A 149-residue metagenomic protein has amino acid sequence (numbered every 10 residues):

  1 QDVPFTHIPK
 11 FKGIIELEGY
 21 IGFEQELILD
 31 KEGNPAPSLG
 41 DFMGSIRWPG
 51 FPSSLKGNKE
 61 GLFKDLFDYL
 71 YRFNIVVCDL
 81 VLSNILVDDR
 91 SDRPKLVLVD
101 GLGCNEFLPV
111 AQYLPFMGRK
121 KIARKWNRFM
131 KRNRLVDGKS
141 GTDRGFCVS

Functional and structural regions predicted by a protein language model:
Q1, L39-M43, I122, W126: Generic structural signal of hydrophobic/aromatic residues within well-ordered alpha-helices of folded domains
Q1-K12, L114-M117, I122-A123: A conserved alpha-helical element in kinase catalytic cores
F5-K59: Conserved structural core of kinase catalytic domains
H7-I14, I75-D89: A short glycine-rich, hydrophobically flanked beta-strand micro-motif that places a catalytic Asp/Glu for divalent metal
L29, L82, G103-C104: Short, glycine/acidic-enriched loop or turn micro-motifs at the edges of active sites
I46-F63, Y69-C78, V87-S149: C-lobe/activation-segment region of protein kinase-like
